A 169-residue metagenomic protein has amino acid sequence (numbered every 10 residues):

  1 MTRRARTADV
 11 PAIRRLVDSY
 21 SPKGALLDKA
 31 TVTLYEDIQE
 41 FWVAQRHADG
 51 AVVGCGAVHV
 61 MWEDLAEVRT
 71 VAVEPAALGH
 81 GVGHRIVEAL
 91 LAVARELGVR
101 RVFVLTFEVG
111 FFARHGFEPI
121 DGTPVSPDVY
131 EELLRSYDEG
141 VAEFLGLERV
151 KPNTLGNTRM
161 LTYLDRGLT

Functional and structural regions predicted by a protein language model:
M1-D28, Q45-R46, A51, L155-T169: Short amphipathic alpha-helix that is part of the acyltransferase structural core
D9, D64, F107-E108: A generic "binding-loop/recognition-motif" signal
G24-H47, G54-V73: A conserved beta-strand-loop-helix scaffold within acyl/acetyltransferase catalytic domains
V73, G79-A94, F103-V104: Conserved acetyl-CoA-binding loop-helix of GNAT-fold acetyltransferases
E96-R100, T106-S136: Conserved active-site alpha-helix within GNAT-family acetyltransferase domains
V125-T169: C-terminal "cap" of GNAT-fold acetyltransferases
